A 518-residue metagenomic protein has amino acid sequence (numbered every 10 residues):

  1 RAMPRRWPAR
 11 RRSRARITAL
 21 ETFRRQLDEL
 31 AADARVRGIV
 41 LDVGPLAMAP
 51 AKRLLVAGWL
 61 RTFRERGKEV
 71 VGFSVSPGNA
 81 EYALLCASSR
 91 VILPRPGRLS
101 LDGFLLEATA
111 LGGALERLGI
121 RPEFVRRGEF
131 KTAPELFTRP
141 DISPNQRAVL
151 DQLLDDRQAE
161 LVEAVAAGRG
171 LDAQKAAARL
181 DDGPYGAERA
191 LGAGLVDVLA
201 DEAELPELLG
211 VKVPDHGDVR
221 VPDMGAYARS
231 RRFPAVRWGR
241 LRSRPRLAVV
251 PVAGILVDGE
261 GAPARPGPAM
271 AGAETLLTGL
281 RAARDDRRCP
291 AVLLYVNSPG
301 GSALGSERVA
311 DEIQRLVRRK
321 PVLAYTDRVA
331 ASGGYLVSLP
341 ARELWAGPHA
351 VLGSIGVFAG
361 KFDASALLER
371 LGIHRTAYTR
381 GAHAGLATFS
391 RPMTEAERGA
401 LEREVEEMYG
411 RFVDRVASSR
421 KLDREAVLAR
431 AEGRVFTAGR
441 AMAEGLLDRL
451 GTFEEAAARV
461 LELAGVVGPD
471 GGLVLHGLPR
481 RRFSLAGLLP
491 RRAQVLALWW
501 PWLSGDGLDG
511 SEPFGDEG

Functional and structural regions predicted by a protein language model:
R1-P8, D28, R220-A262, L280: Short beta-strand/loop segment at the start of cytosolic alpha/beta domains
P4-D28: Aromatic- and Gly/Pro-rich amphipathic surface segment
L27-V43, L247-V250, A273-P299: A structural preference for short, pocket-lining loop segments at secondary-structure junctions
D42-P184, S298-F436, E462-A464: Conserved catalytic cores of soluble enzyme domains, especially glycine-rich substrate-binding beta-alpha loops
S89-L93, R98, E188, G194-E204 (+2 more regions): Short, well-structured beta-strand/strand-turn elements
A164-G168, D197-R246, F358, V413-S419 (+1 more regions): C-terminal long alpha-helix characteristic of the crotonase
R242-A283, R287-R288, H476-G518: Intrinsic disorder and flexible/low-complexity segments
R265-C289, R319-A324, R328-V329, V351-F362 (+7 more regions): C-terminal soluble interaction/assembly domains
